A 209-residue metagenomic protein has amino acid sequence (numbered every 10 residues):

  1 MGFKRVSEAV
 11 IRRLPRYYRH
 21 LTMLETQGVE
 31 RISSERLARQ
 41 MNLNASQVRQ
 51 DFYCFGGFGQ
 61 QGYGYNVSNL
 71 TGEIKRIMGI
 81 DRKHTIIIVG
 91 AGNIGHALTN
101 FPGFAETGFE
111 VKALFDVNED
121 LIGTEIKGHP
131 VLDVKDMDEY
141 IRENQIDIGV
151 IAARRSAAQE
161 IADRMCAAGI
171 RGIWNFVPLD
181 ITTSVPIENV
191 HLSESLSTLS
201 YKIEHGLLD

Functional and structural regions predicted by a protein language model:
M1-E30: Extreme N-terminal segment that seeds HTH/winged-HTH DNA-binding domains in transcriptional regulators
Y17, T22-T26, K127-D209: Phosphate-bearing ligand-interacting subdomains that bind or position ATP/ADP/UDP/GDP/NAD(P) or nucleotide-linked
R31, E35, Q40-K83: HTH-adjacent hinge/linker in prokaryotic transcriptional regulators
A91: Glycine-rich Rossmann-fold phosphate-binding loop(s) that bind the pyrophosphate of adenine dinucleotide cofactors
I94: Hydrophobic/small residue at the entry helix of a nucleotide-binding pocket
E106-H129: NAD(P)-binding Rossmann-fold cofactor-contacting core
